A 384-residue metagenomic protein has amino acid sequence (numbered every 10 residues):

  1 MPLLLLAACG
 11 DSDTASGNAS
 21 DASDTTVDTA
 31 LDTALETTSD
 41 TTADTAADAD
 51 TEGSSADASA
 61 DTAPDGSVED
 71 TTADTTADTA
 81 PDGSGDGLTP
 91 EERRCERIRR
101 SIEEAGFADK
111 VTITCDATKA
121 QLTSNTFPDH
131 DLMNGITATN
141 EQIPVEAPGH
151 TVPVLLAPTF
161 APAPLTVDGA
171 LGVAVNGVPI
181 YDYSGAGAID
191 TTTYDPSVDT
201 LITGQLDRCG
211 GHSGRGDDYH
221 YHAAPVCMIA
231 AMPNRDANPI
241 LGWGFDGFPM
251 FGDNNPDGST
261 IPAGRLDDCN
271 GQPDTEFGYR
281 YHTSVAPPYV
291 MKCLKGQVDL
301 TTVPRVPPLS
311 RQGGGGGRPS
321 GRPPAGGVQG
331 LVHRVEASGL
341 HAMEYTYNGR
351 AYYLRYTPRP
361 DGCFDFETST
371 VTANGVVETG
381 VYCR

Functional and structural regions predicted by a protein language model:
M1-A7: Sec-dependent bacterial lipoprotein signal peptides
C9-D86: Ser/Thr-rich, Pro/Gly/Ala-heavy low-complexity intrinsically disordered linkers and tails of secreted extracellular
G85-T200: Solvent-exposed N-terminal domain segments of exported/luminal and surface proteins
P158, S184-A186, A223-C227, N254-P256 (+3 more regions): A mature extracytoplasmic/lumenal domain signature
Y194, V198-R208, R215: A surface/extracellular/periplasmic glyco- and lipid-processing/surface-interacting theme
H212-N348: Domain-length functional cores that host ligand/cofactor binding and catalytic or interaction surfaces in mature
H333-R384: N-terminal accessory interaction module
